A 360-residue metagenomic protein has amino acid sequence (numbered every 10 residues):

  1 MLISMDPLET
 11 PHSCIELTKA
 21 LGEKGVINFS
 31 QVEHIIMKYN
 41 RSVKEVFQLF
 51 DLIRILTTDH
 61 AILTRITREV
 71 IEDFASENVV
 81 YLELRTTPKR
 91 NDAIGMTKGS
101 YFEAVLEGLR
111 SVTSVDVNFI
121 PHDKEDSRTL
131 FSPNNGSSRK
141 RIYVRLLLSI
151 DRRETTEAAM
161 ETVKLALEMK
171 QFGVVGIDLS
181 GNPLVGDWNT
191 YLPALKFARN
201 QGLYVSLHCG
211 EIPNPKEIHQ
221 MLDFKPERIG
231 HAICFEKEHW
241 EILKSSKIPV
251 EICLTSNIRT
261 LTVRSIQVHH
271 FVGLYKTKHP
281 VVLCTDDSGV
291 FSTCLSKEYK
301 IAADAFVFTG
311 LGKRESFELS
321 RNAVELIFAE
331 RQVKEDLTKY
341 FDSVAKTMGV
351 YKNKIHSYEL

Functional and structural regions predicted by a protein language model:
M1-L203, E211-E217, M221-R228, I233-L360: Metal-cofactor-binding active-site regions of metalloenzymes
